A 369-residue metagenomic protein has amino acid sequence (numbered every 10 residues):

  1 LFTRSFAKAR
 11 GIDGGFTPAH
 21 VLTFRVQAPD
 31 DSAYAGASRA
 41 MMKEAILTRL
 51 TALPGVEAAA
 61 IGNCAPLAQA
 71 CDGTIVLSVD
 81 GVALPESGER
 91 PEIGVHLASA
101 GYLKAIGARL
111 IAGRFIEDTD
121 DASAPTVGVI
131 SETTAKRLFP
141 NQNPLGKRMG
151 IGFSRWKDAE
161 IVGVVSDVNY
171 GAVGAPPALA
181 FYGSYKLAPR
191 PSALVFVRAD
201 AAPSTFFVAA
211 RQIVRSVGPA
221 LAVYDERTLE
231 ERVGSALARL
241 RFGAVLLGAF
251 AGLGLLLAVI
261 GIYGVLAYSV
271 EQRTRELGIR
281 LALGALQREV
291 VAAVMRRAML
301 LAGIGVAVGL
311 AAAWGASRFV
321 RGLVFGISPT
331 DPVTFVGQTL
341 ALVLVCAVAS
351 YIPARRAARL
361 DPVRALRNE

Functional and structural regions predicted by a protein language model:
L1-A19, A267, F319-P329, A354: Alpha-helical transmembrane segments
L1-R4, L240-R275, G303-I304: Hydrophobic alpha-helical transmembrane segments of multi-pass inner-membrane transport and secretion
L1-V245, N368: Nucleotide-cofactor and metal-assisted catalytic machinery
F2, A222, L255-V259, Y263 (+5 more regions): Alpha-helical transmembrane segments
K43, E226-E230, R239, A249 (+4 more regions): Alpha-helical membrane-protein architecture signal
G113, S131, G284, G309 (+1 more regions): Conserved G/P- and acidic residue-centered "switch" motifs that form tight phosphate/ATP-binding loops in soluble
I260-L301, R356-R367: Intracellular coupling helices
R296-R356: Small-residue-rich transmembrane alpha-helices
